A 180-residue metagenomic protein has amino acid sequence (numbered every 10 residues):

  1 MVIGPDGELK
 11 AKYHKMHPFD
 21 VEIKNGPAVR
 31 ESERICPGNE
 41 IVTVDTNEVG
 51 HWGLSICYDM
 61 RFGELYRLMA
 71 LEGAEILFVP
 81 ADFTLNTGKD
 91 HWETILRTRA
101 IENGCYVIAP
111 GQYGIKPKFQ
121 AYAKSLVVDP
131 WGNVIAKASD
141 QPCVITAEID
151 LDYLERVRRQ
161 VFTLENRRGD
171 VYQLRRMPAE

Functional and structural regions predicted by a protein language model:
M1-E72, L85-I95, R159-T163: Active-site catalytic loop in hydrolytic enzyme cores
M1-V2, V42-V44, S125-V127, I145-A147: Short beta-strand scaffold segments in enzyme catalytic cores
E8-A11, N133-I135, L154-R156: Short helix-loop capping/hinge motifs at secondary-structure junctions, enriched in acidic/polar residues
P18-F19, G114, Y153: Active-site/binding-pocket entry motifs
H51, C57-I145: CN hydrolase (nitrilase-like) catalytic-core segments centered on the catalytic cysteine and neighboring Lys/Glu
D90, T94, D152-E155, D170: Generic alpha-helical secondary structure signal
E155-E180: A short C-terminal boundary segment appended to hydrolase-like catalytic domains
